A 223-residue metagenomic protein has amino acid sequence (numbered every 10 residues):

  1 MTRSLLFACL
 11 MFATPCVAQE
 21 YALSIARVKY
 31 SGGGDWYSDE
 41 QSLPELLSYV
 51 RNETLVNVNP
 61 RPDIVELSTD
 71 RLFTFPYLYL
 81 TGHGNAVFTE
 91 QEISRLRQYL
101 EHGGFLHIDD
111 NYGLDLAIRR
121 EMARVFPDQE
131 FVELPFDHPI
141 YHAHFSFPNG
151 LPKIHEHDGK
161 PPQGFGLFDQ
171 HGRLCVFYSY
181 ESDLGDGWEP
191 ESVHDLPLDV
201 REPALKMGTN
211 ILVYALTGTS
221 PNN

Functional and structural regions predicted by a protein language model:
M1-L6: Bacterial N-terminal signal peptides that target proteins for export
C9-A18: Hydrophobic h-region of N-terminal signal peptides that target proteins for export in Gram-negative bacteria
A18-Y77, T81-G84, D183-L184, P190-N223: Aromatic-Pro/Gly-enriched surface loop or interdomain linker that acts as a lid/target-recognition segment
Q19-Y21, D70-T74, L100-E101, P161 (+1 more regions): Extracellular/periplasmic catalytic domains that process cell-envelope and extracellular macromolecules
S24, G32-G33, Q41-S42, D115-E191 (+2 more regions): An acidic, glycine-rich "communication" segment
I25, Y77-L116: Short alpha-beta junction capping motif
V56-V65, I108-N111, Q129-D137, N222-N223: Surface-exposed patches in mature extracellular/periplasmic domains of secreted proteins
R61-L67, T89-S94, K160-Q163: Alpha-helical scaffolding within the catalytic cores of extracellular/periplasmic polymer-degrading hydrolases
